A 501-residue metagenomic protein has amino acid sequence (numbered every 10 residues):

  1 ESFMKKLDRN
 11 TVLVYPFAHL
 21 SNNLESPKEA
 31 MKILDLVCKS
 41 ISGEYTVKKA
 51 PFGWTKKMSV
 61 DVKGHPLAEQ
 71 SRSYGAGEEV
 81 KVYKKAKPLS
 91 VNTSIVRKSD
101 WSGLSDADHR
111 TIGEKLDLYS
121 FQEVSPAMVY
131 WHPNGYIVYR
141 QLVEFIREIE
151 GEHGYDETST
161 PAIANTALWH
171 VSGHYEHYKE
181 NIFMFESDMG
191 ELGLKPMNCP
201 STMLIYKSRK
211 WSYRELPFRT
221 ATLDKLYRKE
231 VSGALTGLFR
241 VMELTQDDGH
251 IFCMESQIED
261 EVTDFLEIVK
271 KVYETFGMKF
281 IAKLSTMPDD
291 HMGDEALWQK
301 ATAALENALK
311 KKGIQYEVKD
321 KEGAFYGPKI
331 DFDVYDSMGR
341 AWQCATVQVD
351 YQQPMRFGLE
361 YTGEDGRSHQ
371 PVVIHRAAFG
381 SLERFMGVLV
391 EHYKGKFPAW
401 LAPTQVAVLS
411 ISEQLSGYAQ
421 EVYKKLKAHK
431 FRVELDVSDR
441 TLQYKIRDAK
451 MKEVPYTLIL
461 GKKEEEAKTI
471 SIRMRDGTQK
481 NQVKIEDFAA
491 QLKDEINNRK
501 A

Functional and structural regions predicted by a protein language model:
E1-A501: NTP/phosphate- and nucleic-acid-binding module
